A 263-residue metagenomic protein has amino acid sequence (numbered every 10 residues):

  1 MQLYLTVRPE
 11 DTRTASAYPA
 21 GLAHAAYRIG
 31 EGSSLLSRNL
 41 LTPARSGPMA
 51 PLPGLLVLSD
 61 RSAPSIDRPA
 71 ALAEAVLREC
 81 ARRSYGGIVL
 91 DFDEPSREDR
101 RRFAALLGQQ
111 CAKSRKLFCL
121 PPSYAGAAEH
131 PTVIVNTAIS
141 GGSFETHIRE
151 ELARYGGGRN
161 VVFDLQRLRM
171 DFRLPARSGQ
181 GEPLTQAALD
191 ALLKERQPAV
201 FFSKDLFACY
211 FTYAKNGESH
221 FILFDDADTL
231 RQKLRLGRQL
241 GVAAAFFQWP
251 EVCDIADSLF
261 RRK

Functional and structural regions predicted by a protein language model:
M1-G141: Chitinase-like catalytic core of GlcNAc-active glycosidases
S33-L36, L41, A63, A70-E74 (+5 more regions): A structural signal for the main folded, soluble domain(s) of proteins
A75-R82, Q109, E150-R154, Q232-L240: A generic secondary-structure signal
V89-D91, L117-P122, N160-Q166, F246-Q248: A structural signal for short, well-ordered beta-strand segments and their strand-loop junctions that often border
E98-R101, L107-K116, F201-Y210, D254-K263: Short acidic, glycine/proline-enriched helix-loop-strand junctions
R101-R102, K116-L117, A128-T132, R149-P175: Active-site region of glycoside hydrolase catalytic domains
N160, L165-K233: Glycan-binding loop/region signatures in secreted carbohydrate-active enzymes
K233-K263: Acidic/aromatic/glycine-rich contiguous surface patches that form carbohydrate-binding/processing clefts and analogous
